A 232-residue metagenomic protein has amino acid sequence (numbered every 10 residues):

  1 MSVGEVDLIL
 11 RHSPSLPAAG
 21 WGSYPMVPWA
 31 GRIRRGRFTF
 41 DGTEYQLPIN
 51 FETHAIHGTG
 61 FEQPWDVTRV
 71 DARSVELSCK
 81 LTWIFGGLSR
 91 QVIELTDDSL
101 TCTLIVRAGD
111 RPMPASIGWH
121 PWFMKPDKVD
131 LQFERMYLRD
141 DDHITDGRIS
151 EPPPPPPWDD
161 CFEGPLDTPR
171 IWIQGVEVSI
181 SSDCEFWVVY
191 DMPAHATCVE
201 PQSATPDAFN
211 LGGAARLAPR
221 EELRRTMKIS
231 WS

Functional and structural regions predicted by a protein language model:
M1-Y45, D167-S182, E221-S232: Beta-strand-rich N-terminal accessory domains
P14-Y24, V129, P193-A204: Short, basic/aromatic beta-hairpin or loop at an interaction surface
T39-T43, T68-S74, E94-S99, P126-D127 (+2 more regions): A short, structured loop/turn motif at beta-sheet edges
I49-D97: Extended, loop-rich substrate-binding clefts of extracytoplasmic carbohydrate-active enzymes
S74, K80, D159-S232: Beta-strand-rich recognition/accessory modules
C79-F123: Acidic, contiguous internal or C-terminal segments within carbohydrate-active enzymes that form a structured patch used
D110-P114, P121-D183: Active-site/ligand-binding surface loops and adjacent short beta/alpha elements that line catalytic pockets across
